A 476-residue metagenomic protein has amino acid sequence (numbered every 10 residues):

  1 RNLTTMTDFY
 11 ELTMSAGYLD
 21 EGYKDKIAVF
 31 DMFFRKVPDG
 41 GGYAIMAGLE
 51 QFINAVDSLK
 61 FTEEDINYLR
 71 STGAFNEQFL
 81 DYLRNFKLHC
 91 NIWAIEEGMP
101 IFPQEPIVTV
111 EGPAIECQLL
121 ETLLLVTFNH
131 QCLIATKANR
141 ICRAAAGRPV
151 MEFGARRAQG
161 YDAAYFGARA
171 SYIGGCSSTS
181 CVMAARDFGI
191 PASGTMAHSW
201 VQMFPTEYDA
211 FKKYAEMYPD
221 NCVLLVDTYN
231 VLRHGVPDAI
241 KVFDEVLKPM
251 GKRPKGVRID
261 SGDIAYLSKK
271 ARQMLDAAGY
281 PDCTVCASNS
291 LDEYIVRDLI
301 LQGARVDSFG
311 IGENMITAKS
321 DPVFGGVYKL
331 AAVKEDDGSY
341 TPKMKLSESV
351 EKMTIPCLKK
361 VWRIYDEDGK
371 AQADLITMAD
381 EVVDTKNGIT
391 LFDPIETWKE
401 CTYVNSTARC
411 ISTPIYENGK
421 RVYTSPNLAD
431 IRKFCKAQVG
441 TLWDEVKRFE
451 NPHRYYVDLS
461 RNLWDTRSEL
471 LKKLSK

Functional and structural regions predicted by a protein language model:
R1-D220, L247, R253, K329-K476: Ordered alpha/beta subdomains of enzyme catalytic regions
S199-Q372: Glycine-rich phosphate/ribose-binding loops and adjacent secondary-structure elements that form binding surfaces
